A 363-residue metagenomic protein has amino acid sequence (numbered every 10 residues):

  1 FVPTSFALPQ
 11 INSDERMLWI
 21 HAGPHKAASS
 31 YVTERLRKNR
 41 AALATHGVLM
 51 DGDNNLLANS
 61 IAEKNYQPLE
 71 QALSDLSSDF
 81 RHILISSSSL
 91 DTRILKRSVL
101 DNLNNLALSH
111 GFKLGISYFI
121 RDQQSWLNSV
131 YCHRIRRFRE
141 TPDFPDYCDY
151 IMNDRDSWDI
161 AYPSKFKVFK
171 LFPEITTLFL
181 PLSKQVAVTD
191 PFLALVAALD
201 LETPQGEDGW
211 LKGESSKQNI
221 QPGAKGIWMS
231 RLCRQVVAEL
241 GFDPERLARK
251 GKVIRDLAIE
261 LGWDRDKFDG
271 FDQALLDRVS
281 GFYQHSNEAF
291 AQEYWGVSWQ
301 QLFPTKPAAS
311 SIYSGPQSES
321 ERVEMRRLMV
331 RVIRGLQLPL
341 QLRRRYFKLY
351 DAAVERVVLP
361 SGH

Functional and structural regions predicted by a protein language model:
F1-H363: Anion-recognition interface
